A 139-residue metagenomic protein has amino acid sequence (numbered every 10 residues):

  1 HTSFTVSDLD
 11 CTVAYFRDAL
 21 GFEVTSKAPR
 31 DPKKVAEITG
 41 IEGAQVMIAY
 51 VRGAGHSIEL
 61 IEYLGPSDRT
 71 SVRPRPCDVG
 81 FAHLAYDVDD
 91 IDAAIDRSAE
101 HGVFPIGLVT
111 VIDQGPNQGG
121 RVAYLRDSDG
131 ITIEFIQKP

Functional and structural regions predicted by a protein language model:
F4, K27, Y50, Y86-P139: Vicinal oxygen chelate
T5-G55, A93, E100, P116-Q118: Core segments of cupin and vicinal oxygen chelate
P32-E37, S67-V72, I112-Q114: A short, acidic/glycine-rich surface segment
V72-C77, A94-D96: Long, charged/polar, surface-exposed segments that mediate recognition or autoinhibition
F81-H83: Eukaryotic phosphotyrosine signaling hubs
